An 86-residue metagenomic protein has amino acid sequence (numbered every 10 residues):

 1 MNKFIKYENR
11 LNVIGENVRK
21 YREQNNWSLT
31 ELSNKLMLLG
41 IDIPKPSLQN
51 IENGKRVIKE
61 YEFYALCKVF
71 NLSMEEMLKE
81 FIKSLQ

Functional and structural regions predicted by a protein language model:
M1-N25: A short, Lys/Arg-rich alpha-helix, primarily the initiator
K3-E8, K68, E75-Q86: Short, charged recognition helix plus adjacent turn of helix-turn-helix-like nucleic-acid-binding domains
E16-M37, A65: Short basic helix-loop element that most often maps to the first helix and adjoining turn of HTH DNA-binding modules
V18, L32-S33, L48-I51, M77: Conserved hydrophobic/aromatic packing and binding residues within compact polymer-binding modules
N25, L36, I41, I51 (+1 more regions): Core residues of bacterial helix-turn-helix
S28, L39, P44-S47, K59 (+1 more regions): Short coil turns linking two alpha-helices in DNA-binding domains
L32, E62-F70, M77-L78: Hydrophobic micro-packing sites on short alpha-helices
N53-A65: Short, basic-rich loop-to-helix N-cap that marks the start of a DNA-contacting helix
